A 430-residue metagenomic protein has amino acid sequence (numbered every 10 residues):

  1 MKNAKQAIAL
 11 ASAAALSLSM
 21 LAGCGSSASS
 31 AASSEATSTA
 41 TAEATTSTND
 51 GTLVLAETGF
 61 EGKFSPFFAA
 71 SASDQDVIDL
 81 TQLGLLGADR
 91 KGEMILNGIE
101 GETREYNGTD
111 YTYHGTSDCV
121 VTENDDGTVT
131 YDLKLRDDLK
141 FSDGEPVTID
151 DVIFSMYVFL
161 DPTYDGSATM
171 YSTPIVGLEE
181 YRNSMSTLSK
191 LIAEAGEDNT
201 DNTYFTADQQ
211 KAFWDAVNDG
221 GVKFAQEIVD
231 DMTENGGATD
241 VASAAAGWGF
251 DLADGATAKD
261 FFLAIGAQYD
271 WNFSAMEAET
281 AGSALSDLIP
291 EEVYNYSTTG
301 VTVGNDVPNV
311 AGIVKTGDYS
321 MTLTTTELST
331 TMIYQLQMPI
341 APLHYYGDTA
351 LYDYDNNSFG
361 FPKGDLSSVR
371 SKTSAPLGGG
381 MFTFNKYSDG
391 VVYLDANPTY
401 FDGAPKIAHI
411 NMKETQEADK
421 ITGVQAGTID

Functional and structural regions predicted by a protein language model:
M1-A11: Bacterial Sec-dependent N-terminal signal peptides
N3-A4, L133-D165, G221, T299 (+1 more regions): Extracytoplasmic/periplasmic ligand-capture domains
L16-M20: Hydrophobic core
L21-S34: Bacterial lipoprotein signal-peptidase II cleavage site
E35-L55: N-terminal low-complexity, Pro/Thr/Ser-rich intrinsically disordered segments that act as propeptides or flexible
A56-N124, L377: N-terminal lobe/hinge region of extracytoplasmic solute-binding protein
R90-E93, E279-A311, G317-S320, E327-S329 (+3 more regions): Gly/Pro-rich hinge or "lid" segments in bacterial periplasmic/extracellular proteins
D110, S117-A284, T322, G423: Aromatic- and charge-enriched surface segment that lines or borders ligand/interaction sites
